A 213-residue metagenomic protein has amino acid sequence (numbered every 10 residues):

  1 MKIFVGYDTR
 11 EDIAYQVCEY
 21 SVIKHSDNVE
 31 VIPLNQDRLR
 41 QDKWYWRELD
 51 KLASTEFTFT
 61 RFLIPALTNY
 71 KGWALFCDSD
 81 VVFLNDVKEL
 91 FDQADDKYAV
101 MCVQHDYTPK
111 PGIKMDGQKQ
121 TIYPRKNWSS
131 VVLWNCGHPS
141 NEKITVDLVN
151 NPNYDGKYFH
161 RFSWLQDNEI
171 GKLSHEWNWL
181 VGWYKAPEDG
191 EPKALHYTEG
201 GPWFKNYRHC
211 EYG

Functional and structural regions predicted by a protein language model:
M1, G6, I13-V17, L49-T60 (+4 more regions): Catalytic phosphate/metal-binding cores of nucleic-acid and nucleotide-processing enzymes, i.e., regions that mediate
M1, R61-F62, K71-G72, K97-Y98 (+2 more regions): Short, surface-exposed beta-edge/turn micro-motifs
M1-F4, R10, Q16, H25-S26 (+2 more regions): A glycosyltransferase accessory/donor-loop signature
Y20, K24, D92: Short, well-ordered alpha-helices that flank and scaffold nucleotide-derived cofactor binding pockets
E30-T68: Active-site-proximal specificity loops/subdomain of glycosyltransferases
W44-L52, K114-K119, P187-G190: Short, surface-exposed amphipathic charged segments that create phosphate/polyanion-binding patches used for binding
T60-P109: GT-A fold catalytic core of metal-dependent nucleotide-sugar glycosyltransferases, centered on the diacidic
Q93-F159: Conserved catalytic core of nucleotide-sugar-dependent glycosyltransferases
